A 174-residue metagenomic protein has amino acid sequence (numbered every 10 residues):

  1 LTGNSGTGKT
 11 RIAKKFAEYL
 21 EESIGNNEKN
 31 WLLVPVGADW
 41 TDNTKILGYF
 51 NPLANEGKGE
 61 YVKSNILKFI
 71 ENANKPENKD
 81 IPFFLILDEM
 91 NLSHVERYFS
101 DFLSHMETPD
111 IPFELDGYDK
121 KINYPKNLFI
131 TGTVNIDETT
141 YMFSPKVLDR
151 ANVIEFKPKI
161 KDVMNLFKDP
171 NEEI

Functional and structural regions predicted by a protein language model:
L1-E173: AAA+ P-loop NTPase catalytic core and its hallmark functional loops
